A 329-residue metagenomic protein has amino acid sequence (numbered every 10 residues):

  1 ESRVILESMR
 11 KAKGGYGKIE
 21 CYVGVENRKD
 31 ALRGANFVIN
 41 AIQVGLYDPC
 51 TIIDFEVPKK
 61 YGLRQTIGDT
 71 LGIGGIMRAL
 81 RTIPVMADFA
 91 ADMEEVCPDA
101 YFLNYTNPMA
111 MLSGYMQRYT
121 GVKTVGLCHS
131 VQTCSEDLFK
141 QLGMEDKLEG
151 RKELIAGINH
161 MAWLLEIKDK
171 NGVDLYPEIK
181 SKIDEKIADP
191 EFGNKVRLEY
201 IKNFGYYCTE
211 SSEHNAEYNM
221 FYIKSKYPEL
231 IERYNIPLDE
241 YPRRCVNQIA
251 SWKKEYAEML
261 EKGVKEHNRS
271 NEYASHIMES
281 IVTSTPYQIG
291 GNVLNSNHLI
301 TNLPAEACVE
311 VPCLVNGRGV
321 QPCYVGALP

Functional and structural regions predicted by a protein language model:
E1-G17, R28-K29: Glycine-rich phosphate-binding loop and adjoining beta1-alpha1-beta2 segment of Rossmann-like nucleotide-binding folds
E20-L32: Short acidic low-complexity segments
D30, Y47, A110-S113, C134 (+2 more regions): Flexible loop/turn segments at secondary-structure boundaries
A35: An anion/phosphate-binding loop that grips the pyrophosphate of nucleotide cofactors and donors
I39: Flavin (primarily FAD) cofactor-binding/catalytic cores of flavoenzymes
V44-Y119: Rossmann-fold NAD(P)-binding glycine/threonine-rich loop
V96, Y101, Y105-N171: Rossmann-fold dinucleotide-binding core
K140-P329: Long, compositionally biased stretches enriched for glycine and/or charged residues
